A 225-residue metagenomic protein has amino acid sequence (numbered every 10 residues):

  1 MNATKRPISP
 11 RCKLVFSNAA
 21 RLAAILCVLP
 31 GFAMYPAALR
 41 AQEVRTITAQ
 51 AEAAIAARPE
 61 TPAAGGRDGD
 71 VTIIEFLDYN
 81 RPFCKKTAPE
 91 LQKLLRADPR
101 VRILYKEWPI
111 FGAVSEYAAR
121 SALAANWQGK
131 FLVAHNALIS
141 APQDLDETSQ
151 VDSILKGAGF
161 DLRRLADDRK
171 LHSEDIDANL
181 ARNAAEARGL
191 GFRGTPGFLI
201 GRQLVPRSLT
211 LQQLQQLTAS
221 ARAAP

Functional and structural regions predicted by a protein language model:
N2, P7-L14, N18-A113, L171-G194 (+2 more regions): Extracytoplasmic thiol/disulfide redox context detector
P109-T195, L199-P225: Cysteine-centric redox/oxidoreductase cores and disulfide-bonded domains
